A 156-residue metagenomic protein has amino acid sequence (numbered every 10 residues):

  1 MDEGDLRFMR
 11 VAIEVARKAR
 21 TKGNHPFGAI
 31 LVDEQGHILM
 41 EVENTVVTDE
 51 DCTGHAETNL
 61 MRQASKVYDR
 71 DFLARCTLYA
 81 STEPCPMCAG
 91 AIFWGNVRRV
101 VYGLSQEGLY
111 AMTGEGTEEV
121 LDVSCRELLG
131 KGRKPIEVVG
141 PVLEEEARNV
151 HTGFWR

Functional and structural regions predicted by a protein language model:
M1-A19, A91-R156: Zinc-dependent deaminase
D2, V46-V47: A short, polar/acidic, helix/strand-boundary loop motif
K22-P26: Short, flexible loop/turn motifs enriched in small residues
F27-V32: Short beta-strand scaffold segments in enzyme catalytic cores
Q35-G36: Glycine-biased flexible loop/turn sites that connect beta-strands or occur in inter-domain linkers
L39-V46: Short beta->alpha transition motifs characteristic of CBS
T48-T58: A short, polar/charged loop-to-alpha-helix boundary motif
T53, M61-G95, R99: Helix-adjacent hinge/juxtasegments
